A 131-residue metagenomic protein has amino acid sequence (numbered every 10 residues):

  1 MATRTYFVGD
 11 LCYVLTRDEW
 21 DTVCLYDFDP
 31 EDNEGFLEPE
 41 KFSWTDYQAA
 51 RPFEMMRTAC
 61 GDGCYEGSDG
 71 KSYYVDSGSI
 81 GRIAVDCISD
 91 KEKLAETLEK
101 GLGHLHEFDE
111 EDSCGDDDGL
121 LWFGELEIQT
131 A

Functional and structural regions predicted by a protein language model:
M1-A131: Intrinsically disordered, low-complexity acidic regions enriched in Pro/Ser/Thr
